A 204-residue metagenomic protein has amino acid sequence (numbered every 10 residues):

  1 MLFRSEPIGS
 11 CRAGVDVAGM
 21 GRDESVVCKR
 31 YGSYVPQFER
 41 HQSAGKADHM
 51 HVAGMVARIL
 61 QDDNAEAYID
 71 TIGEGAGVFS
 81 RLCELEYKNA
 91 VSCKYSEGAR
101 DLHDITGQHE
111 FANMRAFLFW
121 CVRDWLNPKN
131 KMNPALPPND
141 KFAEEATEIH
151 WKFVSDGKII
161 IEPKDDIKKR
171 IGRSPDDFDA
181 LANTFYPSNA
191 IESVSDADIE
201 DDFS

Functional and structural regions predicted by a protein language model:
F3-A112, A116-W120, D124-S204: RNase H-like, metal-dependent nuclease domains and their acidic two-metal-ion catalytic environment used
